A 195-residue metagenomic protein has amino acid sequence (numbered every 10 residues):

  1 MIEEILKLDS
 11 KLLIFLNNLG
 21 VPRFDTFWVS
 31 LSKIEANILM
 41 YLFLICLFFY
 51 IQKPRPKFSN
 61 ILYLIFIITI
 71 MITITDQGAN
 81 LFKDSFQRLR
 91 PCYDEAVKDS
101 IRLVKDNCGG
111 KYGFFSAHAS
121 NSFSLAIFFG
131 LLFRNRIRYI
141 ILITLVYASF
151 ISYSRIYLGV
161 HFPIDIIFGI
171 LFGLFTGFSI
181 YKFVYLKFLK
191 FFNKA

Functional and structural regions predicted by a protein language model:
M1-L42, A79-G109: N-terminal transmembrane-helix/juxtamembrane module of multi-pass inner/ER membrane proteins
R23-F24, P56-I61, N135-I140: Membrane-helix interface segments
S32-Q52, F66, H118: Hydrophobic alpha-helical transmembrane segments
I38, L42, I65-D76, I166 (+2 more regions): Alpha-helical transmembrane spans of integral membrane proteins, capturing the lipid-embedded, hydrophobic core of TM
L47-I61, G159: Perimembrane helix-loop-helix junctions
S59-F133, F192-N193: Membrane-interface loops
R102-A195: Membrane-embedded catalytic cores of phosphoryl/pyrophosphoryl-handling enzymes
